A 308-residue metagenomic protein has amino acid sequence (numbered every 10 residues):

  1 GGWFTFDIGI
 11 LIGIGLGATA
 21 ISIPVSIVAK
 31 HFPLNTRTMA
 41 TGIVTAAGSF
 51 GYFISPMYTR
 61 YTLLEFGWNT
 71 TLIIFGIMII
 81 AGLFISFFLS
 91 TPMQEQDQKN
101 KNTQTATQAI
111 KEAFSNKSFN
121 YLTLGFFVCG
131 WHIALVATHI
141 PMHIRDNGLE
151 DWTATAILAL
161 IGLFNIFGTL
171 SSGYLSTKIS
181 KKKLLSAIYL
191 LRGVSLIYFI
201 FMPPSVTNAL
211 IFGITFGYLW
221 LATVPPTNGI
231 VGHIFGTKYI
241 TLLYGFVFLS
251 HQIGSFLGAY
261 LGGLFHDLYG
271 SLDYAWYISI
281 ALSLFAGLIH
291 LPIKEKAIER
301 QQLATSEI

Functional and structural regions predicted by a protein language model:
W3-T19, F127, N208-A222: Hydrophobic core of transmembrane alpha-helices in multi-pass small-molecule transporters, especially MFS/SLC-type
G9-A46: Cytoplasmic helix-loop-helix junction between adjacent transmembrane helices in 12-TM secondary transporters
R37-P56, G245-G258: Glycine-rich segments within core transmembrane alpha-helices of 12-TM secondary carriers
V44-Q94: Helix-loop-helix hairpin linking two adjacent transmembrane segments in secondary transporters
S90-Q108, E299-E307: Flexible cytoplasmic inter-helical loops of multi-pass small-molecule transporters
K117-S172: Extracytoplasmic gate region of multi-pass secondary transporters
I161-F164, K178-I230: C-terminal transmembrane helical hairpin of 12-TM major facilitator-type secondary transporters
T169-S180, H266-D267: Helix-to-loop junctions at the C-terminal end of transmembrane segments in multipass secondary transporters
